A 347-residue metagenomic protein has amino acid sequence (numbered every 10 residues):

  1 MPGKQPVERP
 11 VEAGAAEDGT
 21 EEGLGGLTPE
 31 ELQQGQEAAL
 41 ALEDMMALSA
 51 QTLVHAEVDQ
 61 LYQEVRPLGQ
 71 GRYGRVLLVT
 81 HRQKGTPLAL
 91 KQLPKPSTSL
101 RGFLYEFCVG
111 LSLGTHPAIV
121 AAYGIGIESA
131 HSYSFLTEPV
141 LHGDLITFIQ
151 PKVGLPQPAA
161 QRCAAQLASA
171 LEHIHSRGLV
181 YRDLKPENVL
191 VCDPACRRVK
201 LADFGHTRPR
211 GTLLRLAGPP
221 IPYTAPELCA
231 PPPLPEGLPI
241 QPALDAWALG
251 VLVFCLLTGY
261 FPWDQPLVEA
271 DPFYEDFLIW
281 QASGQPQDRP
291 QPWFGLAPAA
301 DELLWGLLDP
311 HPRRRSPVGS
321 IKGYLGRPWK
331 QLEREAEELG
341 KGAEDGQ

Functional and structural regions predicted by a protein language model:
P2-E57, V65: Juxta-kinase regulatory segment immediately upstream of eukaryotic protein kinase catalytic domains
R75-K95: Glycine-rich ATP phosphate-binding loop
A121-Y133: Short beta-strand micro-motifs within the conserved protein kinase catalytic domain, predominantly in the N-lobe
E128-H131, F261-D309: C-terminal lobe of the eukaryotic/viral protein kinase catalytic domain
A130-D144: Conserved short submotifs of the Hanks-type protein kinase catalytic core that shape the nucleotide-binding pocket
C163-A164: Activation segment signature within eukaryotic-like protein kinase domains
L190-E227, L234: Activation segment/activation loop of eukaryotic-type protein kinase catalytic domains
D309-A336: Terminal C-lobe "cap" of eukaryotic-type protein kinase domains
